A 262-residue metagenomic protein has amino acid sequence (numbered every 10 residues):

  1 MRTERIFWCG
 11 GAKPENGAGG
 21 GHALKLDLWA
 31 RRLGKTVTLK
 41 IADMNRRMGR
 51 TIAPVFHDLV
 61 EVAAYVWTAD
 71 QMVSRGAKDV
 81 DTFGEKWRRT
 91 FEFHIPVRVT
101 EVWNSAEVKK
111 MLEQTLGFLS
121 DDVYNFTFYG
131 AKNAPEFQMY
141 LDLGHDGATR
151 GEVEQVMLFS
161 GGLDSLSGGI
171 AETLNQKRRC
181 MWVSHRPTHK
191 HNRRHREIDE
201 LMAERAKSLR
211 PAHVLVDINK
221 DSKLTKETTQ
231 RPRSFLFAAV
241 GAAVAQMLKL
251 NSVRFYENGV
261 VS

Functional and structural regions predicted by a protein language model:
M1-V156, G169-D217, K226: RNA-binding accessory domains that recognize and position tRNA/RNA substrates
M157-L163: Short, glycine-rich nucleotide/cofactor-binding loops
S160, I170-Q176, A243-K249: Alpha-helix C-terminal capping segments
L163, P187, V260: Short, glycine/serine-rich, charged loops/turns that create anion-binding and catalytic segments at active sites
D164-G168: Hydrophobic positions on the alpha1 helix immediately C-terminal to the Walker A/P-loop
L215-K220, E257-V260: Short, small-residue-rich loop/turn micro-motifs
S222-E227, S262: Active-site-proximal beta-alpha loop/turn segments in soluble metabolic enzymes
Q230-S262: Active-site adenylate/phosphate-handling loop in enzymes that bind or generate adenylated species
